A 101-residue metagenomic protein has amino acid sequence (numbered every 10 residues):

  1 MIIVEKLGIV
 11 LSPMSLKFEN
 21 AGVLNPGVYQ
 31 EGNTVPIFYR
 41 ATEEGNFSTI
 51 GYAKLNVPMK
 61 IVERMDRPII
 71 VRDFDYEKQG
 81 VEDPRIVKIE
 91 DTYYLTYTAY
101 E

Functional and structural regions predicted by a protein language model:
M1-A21, N25-Q79, V87-E101: Beta-rich carbohydrate-recognition and catalytic domains
D83: Beta-strand-rich binding-surface signature of beta-sandwich/beta-barrel folds used to engage anionic ligands
